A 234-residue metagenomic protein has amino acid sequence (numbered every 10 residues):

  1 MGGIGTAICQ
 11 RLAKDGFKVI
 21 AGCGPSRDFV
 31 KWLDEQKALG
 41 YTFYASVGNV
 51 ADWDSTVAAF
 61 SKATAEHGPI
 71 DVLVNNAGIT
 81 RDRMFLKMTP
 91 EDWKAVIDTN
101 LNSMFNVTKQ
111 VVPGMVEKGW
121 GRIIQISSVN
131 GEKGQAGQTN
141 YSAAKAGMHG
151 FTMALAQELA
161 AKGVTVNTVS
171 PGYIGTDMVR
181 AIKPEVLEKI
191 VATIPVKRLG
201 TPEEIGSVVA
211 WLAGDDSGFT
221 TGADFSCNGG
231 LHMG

Functional and structural regions predicted by a protein language model:
M1-I20: Canonical Rossmann dinucleotide-binding motif of NAD(H)/NADP(H)-dependent dehydrogenases/reductases, specifically
D15-K31: Conserved glycine-rich Rossmann-like NAD(P)H-binding loop of the short-chain dehydrogenase/reductase
M84-F85, D92-I97, V179, I190: Substrate-binding pocket helix/loop in short-chain dehydrogenase/reductase
T108, A144, T152: Active-site helix of classical SDR
P113, Q157-A161, G218: Alpha-helical segment proximal to the catalytic Tyr-Lys
S128: Residue(s) in the substrate-gating loop at a strand-loop-helix junction that position the organic substrate next
A160, T165, T220-G222, N228: Short, small/polar-rich loop/turn modules that mediate ligand/substrate recognition or access, typified
